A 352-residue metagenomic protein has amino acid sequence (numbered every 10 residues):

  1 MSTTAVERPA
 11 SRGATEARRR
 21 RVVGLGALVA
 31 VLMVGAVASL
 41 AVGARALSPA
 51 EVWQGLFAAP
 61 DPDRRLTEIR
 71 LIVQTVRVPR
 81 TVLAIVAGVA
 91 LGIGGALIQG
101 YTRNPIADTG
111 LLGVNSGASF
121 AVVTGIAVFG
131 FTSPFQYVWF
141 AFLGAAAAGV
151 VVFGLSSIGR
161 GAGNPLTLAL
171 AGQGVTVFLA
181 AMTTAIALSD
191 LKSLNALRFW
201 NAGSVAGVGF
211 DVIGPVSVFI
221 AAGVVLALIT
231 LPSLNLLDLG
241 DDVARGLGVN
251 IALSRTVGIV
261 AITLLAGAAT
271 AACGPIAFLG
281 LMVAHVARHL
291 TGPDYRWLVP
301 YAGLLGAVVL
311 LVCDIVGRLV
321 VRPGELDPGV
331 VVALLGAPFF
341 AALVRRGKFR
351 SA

Functional and structural regions predicted by a protein language model:
S2-A352: Alpha-helical transmembrane segments in inner-membrane proteins
